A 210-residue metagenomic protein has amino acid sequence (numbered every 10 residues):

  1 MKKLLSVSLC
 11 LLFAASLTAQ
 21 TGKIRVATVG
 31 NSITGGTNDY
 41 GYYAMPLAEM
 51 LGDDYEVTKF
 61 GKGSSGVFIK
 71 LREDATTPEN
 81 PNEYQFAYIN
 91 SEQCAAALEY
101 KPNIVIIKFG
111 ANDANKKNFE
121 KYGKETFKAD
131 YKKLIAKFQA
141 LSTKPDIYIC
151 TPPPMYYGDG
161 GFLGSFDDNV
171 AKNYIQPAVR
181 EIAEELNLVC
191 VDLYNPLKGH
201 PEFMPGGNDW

Functional and structural regions predicted by a protein language model:
L4-A15: Sec-dependent N-terminal signal peptides
L17-A19: Boundary at the C-terminal end of the N-terminal hydrophobic targeting segment
G22-T28, I33-A129: Conserved SGNH/GDSL esterase-like catalytic core that processes O-acyl groups on lipids and polysaccharides
D39, I69-T77, P152-W210: Catalytic His-Asp segment of secreted/periplasmic serine-dependent ester chemistry enzymes
L51, L141-T143, L186: Helix C-cap/helix->beta junction micro-motif
E56-T58, D146, N187-V189: Conserved beta-strand segments of alpha/beta enzyme cores
C94, Y131-I135, Q176: Generic structural signal for well-ordered alpha-helices, preferentially at hydrophobic/aromatic core positions
K108-A114, I135-N173: Active-site segments of SGNH/GDSL-like serine hydrolases that catalyze O-acetyl group transfer/hydrolysis on lipids
